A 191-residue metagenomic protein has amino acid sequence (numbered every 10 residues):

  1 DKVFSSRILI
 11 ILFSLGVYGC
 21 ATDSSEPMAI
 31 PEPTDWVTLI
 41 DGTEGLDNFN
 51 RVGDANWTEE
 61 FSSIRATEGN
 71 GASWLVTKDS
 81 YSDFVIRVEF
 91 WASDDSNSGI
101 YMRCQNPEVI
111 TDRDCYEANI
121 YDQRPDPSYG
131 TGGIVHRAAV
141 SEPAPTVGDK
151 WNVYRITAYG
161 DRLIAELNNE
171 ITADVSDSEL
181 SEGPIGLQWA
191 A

Functional and structural regions predicted by a protein language model:
D1-L9: Bacterial N-terminal signal peptides that target proteins for export
I8-Y18: Bacterial N-terminal signal peptides
C20-A191: Carbohydrate-interacting regions of secretory-pathway proteins
